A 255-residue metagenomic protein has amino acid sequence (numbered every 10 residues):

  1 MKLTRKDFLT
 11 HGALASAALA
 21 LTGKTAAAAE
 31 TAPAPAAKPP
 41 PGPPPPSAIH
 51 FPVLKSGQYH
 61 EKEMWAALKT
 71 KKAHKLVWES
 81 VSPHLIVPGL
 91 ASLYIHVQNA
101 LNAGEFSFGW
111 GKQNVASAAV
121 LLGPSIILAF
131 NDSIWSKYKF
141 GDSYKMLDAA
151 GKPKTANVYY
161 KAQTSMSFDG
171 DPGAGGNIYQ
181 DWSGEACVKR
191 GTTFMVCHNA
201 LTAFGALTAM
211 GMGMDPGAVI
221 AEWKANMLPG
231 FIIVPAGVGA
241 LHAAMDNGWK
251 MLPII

Functional and structural regions predicted by a protein language model:
M1-S16: N-terminal secretory signal peptides and thylakoid transit peptides that target proteins across membranes
G23-K72: C-terminal segment of N-terminal export signals and the immediately downstream linker at the start of the mature
L68-I86: Acidic/histidine-rich, surface-exposed loop or edge segments in extracytoplasmic proteins
P83-L85, G123-L128, F194, N199-F204 (+1 more regions): Solvent-exposed loop/turn segments at secondary-structure junctions within structured extracellular/periplasmic domains
G89-W110: Histidine-anchored nucleotide/phosphate-binding helix
W110-I134: Acidic helix-start/capping segments at beta-turn-to-alpha-helix junctions
K139-D169: A glycine-rich helix N-cap at a beta->alpha junction
T208-I255: Glycine-rich, aromatic-bearing surface loops/beta-hairpins
